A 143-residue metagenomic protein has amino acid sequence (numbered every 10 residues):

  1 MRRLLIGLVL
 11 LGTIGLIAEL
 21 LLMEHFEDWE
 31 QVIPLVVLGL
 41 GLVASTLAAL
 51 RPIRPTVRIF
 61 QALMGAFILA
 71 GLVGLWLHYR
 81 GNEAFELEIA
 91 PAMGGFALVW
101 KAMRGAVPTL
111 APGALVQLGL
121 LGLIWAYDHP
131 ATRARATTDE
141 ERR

Functional and structural regions predicted by a protein language model:
R2, L20-G41: Transmembrane alpha-helix entry/boundary detector in multi-pass membrane proteins
R2-G7, R54-L69: Interfacial segments of alpha-helical transmembrane regions
L10-G12, V32-T46, G65, L69: Core segments of alpha-helical transmembrane spans in multipass integral membrane proteins
M23, A66-E86: C-terminal TM-helix exit segments that contain a strictly Trp-centered aromatic cap at the helix terminus
M23-I33, N82, M103-L110: Membrane-helix interface and helix-disruption motif detector
G39-F60: Canonical alpha-helical transmembrane segments
A90-T132: Alpha-helical membrane-associated segments of multi-pass integral membrane proteins
T132-R143: Short, highly charged, low-complexity non-transmembrane loops/tails of multi-pass membrane proteins
